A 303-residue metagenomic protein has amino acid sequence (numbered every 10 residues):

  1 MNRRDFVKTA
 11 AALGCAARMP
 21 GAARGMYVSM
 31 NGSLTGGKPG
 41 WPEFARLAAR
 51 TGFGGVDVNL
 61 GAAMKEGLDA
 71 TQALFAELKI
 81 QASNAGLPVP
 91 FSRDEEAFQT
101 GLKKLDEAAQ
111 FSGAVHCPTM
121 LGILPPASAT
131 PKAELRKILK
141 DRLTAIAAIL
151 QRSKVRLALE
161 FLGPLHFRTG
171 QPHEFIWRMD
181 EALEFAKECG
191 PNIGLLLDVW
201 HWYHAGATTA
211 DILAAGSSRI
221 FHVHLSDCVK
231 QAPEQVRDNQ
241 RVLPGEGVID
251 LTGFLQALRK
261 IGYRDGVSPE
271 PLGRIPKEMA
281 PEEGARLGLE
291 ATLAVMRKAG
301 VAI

Functional and structural regions predicted by a protein language model:
D5-A22: N-terminal export signals
R18-G40, R46-T51: C-terminal segment of N-terminal export signals and the immediately downstream linker at the start of the mature
M26-G32, V56-V58, A82-L87, M120-G122 (+4 more regions): Hydrophobic faces of well-ordered beta-strands that scaffold small-molecule active sites in alpha/beta enzyme cores
L34-T35, S268-E283: A short, acidic, flexible beta-alpha connecting loop/helix-capping segment that sits on the rim of active
G37-A48, T100-A109, G206-I212: Short, acidic/polar
G54, V58-R156, H201, R259 (+2 more regions): Structural motif corresponding to the early beta-alpha repeats
G55-V56, A145-V248: Acidic/histidine-rich catalytic cores of soluble enzymes
P281-V301: C-terminal helical cap(s) of enzyme catalytic domains, especially alpha/beta-barrels
